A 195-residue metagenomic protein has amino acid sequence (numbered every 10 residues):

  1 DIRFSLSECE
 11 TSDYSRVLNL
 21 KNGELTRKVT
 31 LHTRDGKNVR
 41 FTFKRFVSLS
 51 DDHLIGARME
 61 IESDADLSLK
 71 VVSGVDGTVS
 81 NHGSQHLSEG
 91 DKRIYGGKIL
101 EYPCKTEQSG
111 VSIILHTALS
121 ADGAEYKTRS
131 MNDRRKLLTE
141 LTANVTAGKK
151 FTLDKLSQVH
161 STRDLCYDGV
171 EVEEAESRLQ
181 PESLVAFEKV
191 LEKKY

Functional and structural regions predicted by a protein language model:
D1-Y195: Acidic/polar, glycine-enriched structural segments that form the non-catalytic walls/loops of the carbohydrate-binding
